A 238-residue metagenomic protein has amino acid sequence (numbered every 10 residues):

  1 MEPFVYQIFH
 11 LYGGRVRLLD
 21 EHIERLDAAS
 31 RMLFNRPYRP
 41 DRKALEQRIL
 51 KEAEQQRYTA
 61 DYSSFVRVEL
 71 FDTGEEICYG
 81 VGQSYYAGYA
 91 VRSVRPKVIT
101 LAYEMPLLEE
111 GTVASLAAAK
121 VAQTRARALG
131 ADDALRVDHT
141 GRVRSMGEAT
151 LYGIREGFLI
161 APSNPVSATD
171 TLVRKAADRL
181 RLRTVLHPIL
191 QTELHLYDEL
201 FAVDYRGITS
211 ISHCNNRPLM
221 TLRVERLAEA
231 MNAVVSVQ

Functional and structural regions predicted by a protein language model:
M1-K51, F71-Q238: Helix-start/capping segments and mature chain N-termini
E54-S64, L129, L180: Short secondary-structure junctions
V66-V68: N-terminal, charged amphipathic alpha-helical interaction modules
